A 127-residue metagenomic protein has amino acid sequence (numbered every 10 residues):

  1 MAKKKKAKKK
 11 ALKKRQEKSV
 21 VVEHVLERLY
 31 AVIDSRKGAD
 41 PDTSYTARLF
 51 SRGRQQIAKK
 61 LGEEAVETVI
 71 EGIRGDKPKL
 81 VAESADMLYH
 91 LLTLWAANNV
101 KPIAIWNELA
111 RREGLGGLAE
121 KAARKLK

Functional and structural regions predicted by a protein language model:
M1-E83, L88-K127: Flexible "arm" and connector segments at domain edges
